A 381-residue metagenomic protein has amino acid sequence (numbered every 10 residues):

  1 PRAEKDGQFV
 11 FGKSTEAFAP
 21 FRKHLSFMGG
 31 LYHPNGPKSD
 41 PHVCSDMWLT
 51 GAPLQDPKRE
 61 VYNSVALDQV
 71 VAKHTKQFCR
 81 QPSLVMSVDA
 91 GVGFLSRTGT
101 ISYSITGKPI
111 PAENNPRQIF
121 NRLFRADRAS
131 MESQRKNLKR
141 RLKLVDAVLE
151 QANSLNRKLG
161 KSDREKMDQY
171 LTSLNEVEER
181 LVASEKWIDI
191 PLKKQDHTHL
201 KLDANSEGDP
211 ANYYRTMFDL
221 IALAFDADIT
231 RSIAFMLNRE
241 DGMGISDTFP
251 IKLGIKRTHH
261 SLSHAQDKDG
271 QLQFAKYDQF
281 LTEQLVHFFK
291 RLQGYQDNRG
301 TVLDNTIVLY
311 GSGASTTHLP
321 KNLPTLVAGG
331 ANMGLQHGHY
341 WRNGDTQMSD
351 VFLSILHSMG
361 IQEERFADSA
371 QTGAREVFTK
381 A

Functional and structural regions predicted by a protein language model:
P1-A381: Ligand-binding pockets and gating/stacking loops
